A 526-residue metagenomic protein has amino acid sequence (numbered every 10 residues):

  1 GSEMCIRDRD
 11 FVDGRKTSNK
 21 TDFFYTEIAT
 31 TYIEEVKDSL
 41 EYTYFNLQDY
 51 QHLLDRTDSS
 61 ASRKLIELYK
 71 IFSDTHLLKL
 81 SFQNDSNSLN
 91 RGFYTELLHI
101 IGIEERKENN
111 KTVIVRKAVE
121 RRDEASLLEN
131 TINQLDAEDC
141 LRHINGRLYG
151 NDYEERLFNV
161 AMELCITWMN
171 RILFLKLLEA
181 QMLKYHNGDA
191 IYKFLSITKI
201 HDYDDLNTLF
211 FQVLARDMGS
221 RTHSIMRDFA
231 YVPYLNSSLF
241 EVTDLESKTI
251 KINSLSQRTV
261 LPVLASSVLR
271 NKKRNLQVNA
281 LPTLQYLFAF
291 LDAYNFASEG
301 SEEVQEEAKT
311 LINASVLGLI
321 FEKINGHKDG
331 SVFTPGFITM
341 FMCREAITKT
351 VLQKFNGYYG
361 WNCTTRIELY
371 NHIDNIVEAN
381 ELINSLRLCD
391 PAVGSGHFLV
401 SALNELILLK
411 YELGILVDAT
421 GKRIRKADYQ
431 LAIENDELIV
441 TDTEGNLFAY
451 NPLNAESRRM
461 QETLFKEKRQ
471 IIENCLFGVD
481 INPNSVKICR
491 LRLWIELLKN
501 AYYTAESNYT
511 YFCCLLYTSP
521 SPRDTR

Functional and structural regions predicted by a protein language model:
G1-S2, R7-N313, L317, K323-S519 (+1 more regions): Charged, often flexible domain-edge or linker segments that flank or initiate folded functional domains
